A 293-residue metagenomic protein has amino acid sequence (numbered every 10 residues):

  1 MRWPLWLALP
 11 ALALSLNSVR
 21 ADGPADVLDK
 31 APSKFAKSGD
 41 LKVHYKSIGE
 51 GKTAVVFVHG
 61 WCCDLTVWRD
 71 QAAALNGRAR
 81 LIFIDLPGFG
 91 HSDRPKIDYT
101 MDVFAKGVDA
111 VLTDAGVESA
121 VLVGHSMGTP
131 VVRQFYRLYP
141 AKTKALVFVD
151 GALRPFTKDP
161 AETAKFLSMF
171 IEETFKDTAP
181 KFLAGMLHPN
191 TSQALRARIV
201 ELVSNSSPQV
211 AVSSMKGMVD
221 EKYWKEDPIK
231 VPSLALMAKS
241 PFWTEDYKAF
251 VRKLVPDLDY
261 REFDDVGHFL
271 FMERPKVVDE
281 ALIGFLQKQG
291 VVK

Functional and structural regions predicted by a protein language model:
W6-S15: Bacterial N-terminal signal peptides
P24-K42: N-terminal cap/lid segment of alpha/beta-hydrolase-fold proteins
S38-G39, F83-M127, E280: Active-site loop/oxyanion-hole signature of alpha/beta-hydrolase fold enzymes
L41, S47-H91: Conserved HGGG/HGGXW glycine-rich cap/lid loop of the alpha/beta-hydrolase fold
R133-L138, T143-T174: Flexible "cap/lid" loop of the alpha/beta hydrolase fold
P155-E162, F170-P228: Conserved alpha/beta-hydrolase catalytic His-Asp/Glu region
S192, N205-E262: Conserved serine/cysteine hydrolase catalytic core
L258-K293: Catalytic active-site module of serine/aspartate enzymes centered on a nucleophile-bearing elbow/loop
